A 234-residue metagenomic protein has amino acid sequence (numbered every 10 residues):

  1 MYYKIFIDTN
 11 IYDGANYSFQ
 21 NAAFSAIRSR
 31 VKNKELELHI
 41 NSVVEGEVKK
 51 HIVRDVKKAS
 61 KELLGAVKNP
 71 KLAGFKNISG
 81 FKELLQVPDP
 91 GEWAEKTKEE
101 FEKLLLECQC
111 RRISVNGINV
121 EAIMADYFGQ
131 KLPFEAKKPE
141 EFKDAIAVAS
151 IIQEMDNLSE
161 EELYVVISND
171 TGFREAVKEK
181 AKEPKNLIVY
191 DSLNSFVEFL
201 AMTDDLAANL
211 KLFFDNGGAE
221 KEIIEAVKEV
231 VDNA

Functional and structural regions predicted by a protein language model:
M1-L163, G172-A234: Active-site-proximal, substrate-binding regions of enzyme catalytic domains and RNA-binding/basic surfaces
V166: Conserved nucleotidyltransferase catalytic core and NTase-mimicking acidic/glycine-rich helix/loop elements in nucleic
